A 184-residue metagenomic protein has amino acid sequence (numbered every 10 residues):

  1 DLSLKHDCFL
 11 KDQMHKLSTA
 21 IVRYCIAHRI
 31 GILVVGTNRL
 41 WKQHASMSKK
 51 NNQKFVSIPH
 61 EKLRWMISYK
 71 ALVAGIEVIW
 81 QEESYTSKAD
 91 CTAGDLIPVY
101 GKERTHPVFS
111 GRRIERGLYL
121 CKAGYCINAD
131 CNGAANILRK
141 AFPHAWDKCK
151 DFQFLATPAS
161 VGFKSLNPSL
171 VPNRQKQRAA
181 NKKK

Functional and structural regions predicted by a protein language model:
D1-R64, K148-K184: Substrate-contacting helices/loops that form the catalytic groove of nucleic-acid and nucleotide-polymer processing
K54, E61-K184: Positively charged, low-complexity nucleic-acid-binding target-recognition regions
